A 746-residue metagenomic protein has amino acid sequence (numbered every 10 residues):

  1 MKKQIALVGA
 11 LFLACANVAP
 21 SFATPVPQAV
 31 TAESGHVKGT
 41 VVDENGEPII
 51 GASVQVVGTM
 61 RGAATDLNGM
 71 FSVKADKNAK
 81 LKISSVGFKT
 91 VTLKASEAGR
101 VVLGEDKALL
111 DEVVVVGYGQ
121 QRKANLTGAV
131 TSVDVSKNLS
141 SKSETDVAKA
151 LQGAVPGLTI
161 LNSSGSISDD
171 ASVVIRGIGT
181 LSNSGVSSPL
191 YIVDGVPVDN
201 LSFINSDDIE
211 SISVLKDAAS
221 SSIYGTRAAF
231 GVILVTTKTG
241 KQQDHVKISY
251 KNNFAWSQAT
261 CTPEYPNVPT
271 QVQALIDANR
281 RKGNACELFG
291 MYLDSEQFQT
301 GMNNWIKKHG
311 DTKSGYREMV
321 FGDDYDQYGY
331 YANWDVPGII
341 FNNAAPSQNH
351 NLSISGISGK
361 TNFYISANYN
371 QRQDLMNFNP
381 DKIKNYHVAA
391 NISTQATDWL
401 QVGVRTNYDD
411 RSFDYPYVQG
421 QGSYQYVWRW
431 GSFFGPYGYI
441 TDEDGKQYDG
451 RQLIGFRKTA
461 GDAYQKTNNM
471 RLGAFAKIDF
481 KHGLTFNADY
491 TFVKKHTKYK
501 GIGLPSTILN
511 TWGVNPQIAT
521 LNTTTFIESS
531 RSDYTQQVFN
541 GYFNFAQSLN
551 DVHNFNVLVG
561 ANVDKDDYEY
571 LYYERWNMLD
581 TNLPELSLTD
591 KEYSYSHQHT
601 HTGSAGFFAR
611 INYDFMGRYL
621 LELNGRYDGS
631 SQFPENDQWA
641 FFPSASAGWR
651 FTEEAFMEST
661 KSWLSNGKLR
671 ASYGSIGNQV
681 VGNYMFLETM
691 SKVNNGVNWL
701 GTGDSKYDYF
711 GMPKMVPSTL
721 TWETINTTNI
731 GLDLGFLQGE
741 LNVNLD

Functional and structural regions predicted by a protein language model:
M1-Q373, N377-V388, Q401-G403, R471: Short, small/polar-rich motifs associated with maturation and membrane association, primarily at protein termini
L126, A171-V173, D414, Y570 (+1 more regions): Short, well-ordered secondary-structure micro-motifs
S141, S188, D194, N391-D410 (+2 more regions): Extracellular/periplasmic, surface-exposed regions of secreted and cell-surface proteins
L151, P156, R429-Y437, D551: Proline-centered flexible-loop/turn and helix-kink motifs
A171-I175, M376-N377, Y415-P416, Y499 (+1 more regions): Short secondary-structure transition/capping segments
T260-E318, D409-Y448, Y499-W512, Y572 (+2 more regions): A surface-exposed, glycine/aromatic-enriched loop/edge motif typical of exported proteins
I365-Q371, S506-T520: A short glycine/small-residue-enriched secondary-structure motif
